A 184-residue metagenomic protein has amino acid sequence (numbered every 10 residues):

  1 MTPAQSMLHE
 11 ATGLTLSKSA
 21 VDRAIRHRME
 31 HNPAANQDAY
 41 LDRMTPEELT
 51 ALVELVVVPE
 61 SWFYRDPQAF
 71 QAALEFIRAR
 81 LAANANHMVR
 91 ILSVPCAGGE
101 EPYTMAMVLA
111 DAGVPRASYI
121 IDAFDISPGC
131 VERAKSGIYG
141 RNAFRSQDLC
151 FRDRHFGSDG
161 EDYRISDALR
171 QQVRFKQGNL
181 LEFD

Functional and structural regions predicted by a protein language model:
M1-V89: A short N-terminal interaction module
R26, A106, A110, E132-K135: Class I S-adenosyl-L-methionine
A72-R80, P102-D111: Short, well-ordered amphipathic alpha-helices
A73, C96, A134: Conserved RecA-like P-loop NTPase ATPase core
A85-T104, Y119-D122: Conserved class I S-adenosyl-L-methionine
A110-S118: Conserved helix-turn-beta segment immediately C-terminal to the redox Cys motif in thioredoxin-like folds
A117-D184: Extended basic-aromatic, gly/pro-enriched interface segments that bind polyanionic ligands
